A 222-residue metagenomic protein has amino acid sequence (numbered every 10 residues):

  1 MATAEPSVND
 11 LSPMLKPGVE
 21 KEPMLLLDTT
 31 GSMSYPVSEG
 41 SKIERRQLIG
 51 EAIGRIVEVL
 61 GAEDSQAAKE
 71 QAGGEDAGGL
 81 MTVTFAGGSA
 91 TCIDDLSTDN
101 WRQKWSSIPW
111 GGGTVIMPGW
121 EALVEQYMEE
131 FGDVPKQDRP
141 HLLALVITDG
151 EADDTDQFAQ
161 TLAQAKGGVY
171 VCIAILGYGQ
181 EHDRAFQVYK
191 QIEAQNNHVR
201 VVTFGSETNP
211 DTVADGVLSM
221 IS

Functional and structural regions predicted by a protein language model:
M1-E39: Acidic, polar low-complexity linker/tail segments
M14-K16, V59-G74, E125-R139, A163-G167: Surface-exposed acidic, glycine-flexible loop patches that form ligand/cofactor-binding and adhesion interfaces
E20-K21, S32-A77: …and closely analogous acidic/polar surface helices at protein-protein or active-site interfaces in A-domain-like
E22-M24, P140-L145: Structural motif
A68-P109, D183-I192: Short beta-strand-loop
A90-I93, N100-H141, A152-D154, G177-A185: Von Willebrand factor
G150-Q195: VWA/integrin I-like adhesion module and closely mimicked acidic/polar interface patches used
Q191-S222: C-terminal helix of von Willebrand factor
